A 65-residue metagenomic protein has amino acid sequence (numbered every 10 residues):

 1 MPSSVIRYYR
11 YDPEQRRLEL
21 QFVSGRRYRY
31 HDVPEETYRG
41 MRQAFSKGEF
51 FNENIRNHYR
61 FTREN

Functional and structural regions predicted by a protein language model:
S3-N65: Acidic/histidine-enriched, beta-strand-rich ligand/metal-binding domains
